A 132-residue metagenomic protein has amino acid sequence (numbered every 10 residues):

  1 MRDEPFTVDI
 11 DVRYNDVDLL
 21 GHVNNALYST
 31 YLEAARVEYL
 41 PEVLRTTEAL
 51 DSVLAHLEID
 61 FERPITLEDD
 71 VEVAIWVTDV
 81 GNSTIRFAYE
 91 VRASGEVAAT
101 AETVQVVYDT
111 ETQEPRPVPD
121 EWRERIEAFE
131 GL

Functional and structural regions predicted by a protein language model:
R2-H56, T110-L132: Hot-dog-fold acyl-thioester-processing enzymes
D3, F61, T66-L67, T78-L132: HotDog/MaoC-like acyl-thioester-processing domains
F6-I10, A55-L57, V73, F87 (+1 more regions): Hydrophobic residues positioned within well-ordered beta-strands of beta-sheet architectures
D16-D18, D60, D69: Acidic side chains
S52, T66, D70: ABC ATPase A-loop
V71-V77: OB-fold and OB-like beta-barrel modules that bind single-stranded nucleic acids
